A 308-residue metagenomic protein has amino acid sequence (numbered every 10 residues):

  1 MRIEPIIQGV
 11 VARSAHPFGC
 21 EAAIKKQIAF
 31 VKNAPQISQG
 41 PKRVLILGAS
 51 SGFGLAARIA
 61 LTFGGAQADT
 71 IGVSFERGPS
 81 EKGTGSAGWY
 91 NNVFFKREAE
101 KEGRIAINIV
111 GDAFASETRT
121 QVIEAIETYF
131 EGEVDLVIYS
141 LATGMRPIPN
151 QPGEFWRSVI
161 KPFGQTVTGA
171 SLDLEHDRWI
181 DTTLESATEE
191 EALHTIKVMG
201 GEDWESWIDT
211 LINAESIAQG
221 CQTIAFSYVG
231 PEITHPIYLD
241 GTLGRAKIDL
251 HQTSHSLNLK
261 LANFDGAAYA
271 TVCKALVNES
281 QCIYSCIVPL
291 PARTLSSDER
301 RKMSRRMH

Functional and structural regions predicted by a protein language model:
M1-Q36, A192-L193: Class I SAM-dependent methyltransferase Rossmann-like catalytic core, especially the SAM/SAH-binding loop
A29, P35-F75, P79: Canonical Rossmann dinucleotide-binding motif of NAD(H)/NADP(H)-dependent dehydrogenases/reductases, specifically
L47, V134-T143, E154, G169-S171 (+1 more regions): Rossmann-fold scaffold of SDR-type NAD(P)-dependent oxidoreductases
D69-I107, D112: Glycine-rich phosphate-binding loop and adjoining beta1-alpha1-beta2 segment of Rossmann-like nucleotide-binding folds
Y90-R97, P289-S304: Acidic, Ser/Thr-rich peripheral helices and adjacent loops at domain boundaries
R104-I107, Q121-Q151: A glycine-rich helix->loop->beta "capping" turn within Rossmann-like NAD(P)(H)-dependent oxidoreductase domains
G111-V122: The beta1-alpha1 cofactor-binding region of Rossmann-like NAD(H)/NADP(H)-dependent oxidoreductases
R157-D265, V272-A292: Catalytic loop of short-chain dehydrogenase/reductase
